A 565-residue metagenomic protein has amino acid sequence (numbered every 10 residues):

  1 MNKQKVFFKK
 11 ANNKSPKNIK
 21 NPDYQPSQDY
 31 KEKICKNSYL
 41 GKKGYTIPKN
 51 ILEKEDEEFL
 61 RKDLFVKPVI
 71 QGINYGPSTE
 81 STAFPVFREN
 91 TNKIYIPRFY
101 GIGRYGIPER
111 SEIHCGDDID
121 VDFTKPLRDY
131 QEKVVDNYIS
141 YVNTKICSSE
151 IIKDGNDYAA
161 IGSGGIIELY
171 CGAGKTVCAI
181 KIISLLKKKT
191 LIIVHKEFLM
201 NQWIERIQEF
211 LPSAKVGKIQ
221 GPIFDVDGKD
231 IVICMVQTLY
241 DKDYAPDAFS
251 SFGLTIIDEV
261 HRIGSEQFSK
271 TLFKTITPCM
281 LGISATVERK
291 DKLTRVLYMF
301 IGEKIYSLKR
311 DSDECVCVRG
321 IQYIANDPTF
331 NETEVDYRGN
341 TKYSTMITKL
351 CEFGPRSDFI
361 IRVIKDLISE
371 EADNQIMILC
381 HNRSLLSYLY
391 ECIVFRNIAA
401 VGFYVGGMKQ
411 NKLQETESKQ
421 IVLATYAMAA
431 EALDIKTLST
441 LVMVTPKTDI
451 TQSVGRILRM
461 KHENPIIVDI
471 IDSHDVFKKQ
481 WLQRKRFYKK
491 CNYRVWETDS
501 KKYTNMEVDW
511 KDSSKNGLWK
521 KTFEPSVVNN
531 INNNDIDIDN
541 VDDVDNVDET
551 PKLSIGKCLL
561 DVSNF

Functional and structural regions predicted by a protein language model:
C147-I183: Walker A/P-loop
T176-C178, I183-E209, H381-L386: Conserved Walker A/P-loop ATP-binding site and its immediately adjacent core in helicase/helicase-like ATPase domains
I183, R338-H381, Y388-E391: Conserved interdomain hinge at the start of the Helicase C-terminal
N201, V216-D227, Y244, Q375-M377 (+2 more regions): Conserved helicase ATPase core of P-loop NTP-dependent helicases/translocases
G221-L254, S265-K270: Conserved helix/coil segment N-terminal to the catalytic DExD/H
G253, H261-I321, Y488: Post-DEXD/H (motif II) to motif III coupling segment of the RecA-like Helicase ATP-binding lobe
T286-V287, G402, G406-R494: Conserved RecA-like P-loop NTPase helicase motor core
R295-R319, D327-N331, T451, R459-V527: A conserved SF2-helicase RecA2
